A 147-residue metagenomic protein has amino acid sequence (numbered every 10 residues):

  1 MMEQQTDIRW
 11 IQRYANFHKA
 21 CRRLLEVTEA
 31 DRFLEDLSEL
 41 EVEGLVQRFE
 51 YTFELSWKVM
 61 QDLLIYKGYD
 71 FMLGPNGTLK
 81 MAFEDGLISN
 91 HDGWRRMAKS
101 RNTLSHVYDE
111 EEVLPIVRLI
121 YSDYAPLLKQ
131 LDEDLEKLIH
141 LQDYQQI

Functional and structural regions predicted by a protein language model:
M1-I147: Solvent-exposed interaction patches of small proteins and small membrane subunits
